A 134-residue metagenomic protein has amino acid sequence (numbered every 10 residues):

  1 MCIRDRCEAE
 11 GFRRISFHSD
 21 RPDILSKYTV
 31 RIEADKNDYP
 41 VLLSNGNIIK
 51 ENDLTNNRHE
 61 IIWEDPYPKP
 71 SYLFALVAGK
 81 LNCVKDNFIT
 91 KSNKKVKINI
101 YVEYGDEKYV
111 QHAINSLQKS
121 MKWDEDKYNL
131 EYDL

Functional and structural regions predicted by a protein language model:
M1-I3: Short, small-residue-biased leader/transition segments that mark boundaries at the very start of proteins
C7-G11, F17-L134: Hydrophobic helix-coil surface modules that form long, contiguous segments used for peptide/substrate interaction
